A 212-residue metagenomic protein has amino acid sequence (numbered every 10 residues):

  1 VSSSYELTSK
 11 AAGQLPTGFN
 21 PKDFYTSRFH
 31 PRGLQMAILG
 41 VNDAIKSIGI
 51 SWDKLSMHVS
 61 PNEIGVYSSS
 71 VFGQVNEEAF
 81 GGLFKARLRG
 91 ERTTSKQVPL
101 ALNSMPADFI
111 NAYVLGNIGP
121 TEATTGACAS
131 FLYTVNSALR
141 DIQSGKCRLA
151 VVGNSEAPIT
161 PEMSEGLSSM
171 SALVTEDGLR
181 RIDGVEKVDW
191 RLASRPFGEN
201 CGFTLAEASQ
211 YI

Functional and structural regions predicted by a protein language model:
V1-K54, S68-L83, L102-P120: A glycine- and small-residue-enriched flexible loop/hinge segment at structural boundaries
S51-L55, G73, L88-I212: Acyl-thioester C-C bond-transforming condensing/cleaving domain
K54-I64: Membrane-interfacial loop-to-helix junctions in multi-pass inner-membrane proteins
V66-S68, V152: Structural beta-sheet core signal
